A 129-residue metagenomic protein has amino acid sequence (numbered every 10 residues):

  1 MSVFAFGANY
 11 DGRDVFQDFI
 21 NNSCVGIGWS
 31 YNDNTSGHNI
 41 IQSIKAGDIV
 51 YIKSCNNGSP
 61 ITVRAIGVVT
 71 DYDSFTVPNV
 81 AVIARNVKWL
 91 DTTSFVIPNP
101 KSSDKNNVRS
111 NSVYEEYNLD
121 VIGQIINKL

Functional and structural regions predicted by a protein language model:
M1-I44, N127-L129: Compositionally biased, charged N-terminal/linker segments
F6-N9, K53, L90: Structured loops at beta-to-helix junctions and adjacent beta-edge loops in soluble globular domains
I44-K45, T62: A generic fold-level signal
D48-I49: Structural motif
S54-S59: Short, charged beta-turn/beta-strand-edge "cap" motif at the junction between a beta-strand and an adjacent loop
P60-L129: Aromatic- and Lys/Arg-enriched surface recognition patch
